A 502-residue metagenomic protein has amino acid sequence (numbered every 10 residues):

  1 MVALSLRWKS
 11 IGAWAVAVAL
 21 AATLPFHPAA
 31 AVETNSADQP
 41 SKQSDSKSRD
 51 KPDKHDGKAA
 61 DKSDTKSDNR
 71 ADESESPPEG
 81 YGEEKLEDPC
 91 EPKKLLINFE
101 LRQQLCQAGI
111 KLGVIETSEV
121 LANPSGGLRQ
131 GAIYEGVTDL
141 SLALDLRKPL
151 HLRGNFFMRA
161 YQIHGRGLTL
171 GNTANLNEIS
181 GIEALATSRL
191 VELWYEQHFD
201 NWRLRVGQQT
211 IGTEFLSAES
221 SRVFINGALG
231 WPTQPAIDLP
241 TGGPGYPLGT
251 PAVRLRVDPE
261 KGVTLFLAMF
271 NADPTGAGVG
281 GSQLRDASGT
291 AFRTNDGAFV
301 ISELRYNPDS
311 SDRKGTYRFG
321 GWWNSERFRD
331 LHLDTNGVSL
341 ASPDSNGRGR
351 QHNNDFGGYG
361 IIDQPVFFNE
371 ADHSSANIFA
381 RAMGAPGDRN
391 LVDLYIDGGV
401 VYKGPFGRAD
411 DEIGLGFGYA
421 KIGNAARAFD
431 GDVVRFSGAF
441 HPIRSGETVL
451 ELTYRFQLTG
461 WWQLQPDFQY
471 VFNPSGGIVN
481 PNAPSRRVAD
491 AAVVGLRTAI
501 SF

Functional and structural regions predicted by a protein language model:
V2-L4, L24-E119, N123, R129 (+1 more regions): N-terminal periplasmic/intermembrane-space "pro-region" immediately following the signal or transit peptide
L96-L112, D145-F157, N201, G262 (+4 more regions): Short loop/turn motifs that connect adjacent beta-strands in outer-membrane beta-barrel proteins
L112-E116, F156-A160, L204-V206, L255 (+6 more regions): Membrane-embedded beta-strand positions of outer-membrane beta-barrel proteins
V114, L140-L146, E192-Q197, V253-V257 (+6 more regions): Residues on the lipid-exposed face of transmembrane beta-strands in outer-membrane beta-barrel proteins
T117-L121, Y161-I163, Q209-I211, F270-A272 (+6 more regions): Outer-membrane beta-barrel pore domains and translocons
G131-T275, N390-D397, G404-F429: Outer membrane beta-barrel
S288-R293, E303-R305, G320-F356, F368-E370 (+6 more regions): Outer membrane beta-barrel transmembrane domains
V488-F502: Outer-membrane beta-barrel "beta-signal"
